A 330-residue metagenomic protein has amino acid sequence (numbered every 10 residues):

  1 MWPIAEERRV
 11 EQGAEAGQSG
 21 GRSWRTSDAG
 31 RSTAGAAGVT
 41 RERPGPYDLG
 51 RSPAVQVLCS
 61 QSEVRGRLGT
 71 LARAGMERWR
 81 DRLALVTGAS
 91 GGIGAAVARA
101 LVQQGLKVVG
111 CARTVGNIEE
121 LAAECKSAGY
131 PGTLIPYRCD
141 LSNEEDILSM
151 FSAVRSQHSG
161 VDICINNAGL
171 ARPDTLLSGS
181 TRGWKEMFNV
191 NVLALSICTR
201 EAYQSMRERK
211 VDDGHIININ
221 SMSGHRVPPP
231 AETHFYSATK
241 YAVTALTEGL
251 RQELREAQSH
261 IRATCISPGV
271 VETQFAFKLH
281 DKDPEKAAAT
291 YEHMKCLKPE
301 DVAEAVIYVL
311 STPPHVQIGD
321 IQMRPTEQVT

Functional and structural regions predicted by a protein language model:
L83, S90-G91: Conserved glycine-rich cofactor-binding loop
Q104-L121: Conserved glycine-rich Rossmann-like NAD(P)H-binding loop of the short-chain dehydrogenase/reductase
G116, R138-S149, T181: The beta1-alpha1 cofactor-binding region of Rossmann-like NAD(H)/NADP(H)-dependent oxidoreductases
M150, I165, C198-A202, L246-T247: Hydrophobic positions on the long internal alpha-helix of Rossmann-like NAD(P)-dependent oxidoreductase domains
T175-L176, G183-K185: Substrate-binding pocket helix/loop in short-chain dehydrogenase/reductase
D212-A242, E248, Q252-E256, V270: Catalytic loop of short-chain dehydrogenase/reductase
I261-I266, T273, P284-T330: C-terminal helical subdomain
